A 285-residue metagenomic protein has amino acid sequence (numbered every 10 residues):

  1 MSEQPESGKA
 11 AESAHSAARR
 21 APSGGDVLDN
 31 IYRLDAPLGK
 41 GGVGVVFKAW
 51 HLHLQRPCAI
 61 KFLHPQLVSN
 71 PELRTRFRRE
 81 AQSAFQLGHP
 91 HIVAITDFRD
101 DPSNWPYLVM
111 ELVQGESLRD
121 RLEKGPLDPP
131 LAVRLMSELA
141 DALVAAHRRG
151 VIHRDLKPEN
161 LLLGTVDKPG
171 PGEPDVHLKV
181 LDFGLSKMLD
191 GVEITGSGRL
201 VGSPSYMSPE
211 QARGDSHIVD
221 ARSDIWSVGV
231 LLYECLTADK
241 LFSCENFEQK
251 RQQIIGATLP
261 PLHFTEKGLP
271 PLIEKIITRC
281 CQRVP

Functional and structural regions predicted by a protein language model:
R19, S69-E72, T165-H217, E245: Activation segment of protein kinases
D35-G42, V46: Protein kinase glycine-rich loop
W50-P57: Conserved N-lobe loop of protein kinases adjacent to the ATP-binding glycine-rich P-loop
H64-Q86: AlphaC helix of the eukaryotic protein kinase fold
Q86, L135-M136: Hydrophobic/aromatic scaffold residues of ePK-like serine/threonine protein kinase catalytic domains
F98: Activation-segment/catalytic-loop signature of the eukaryotic protein kinase fold
S103-S117, R121: Conserved short submotifs of the Hanks-type protein kinase catalytic core that shape the nucleotide-binding pocket
S137, L143-V144, E159-L162, S203-P285: C-terminal lobe helix-coil module of Hanks-type protein kinase domains
